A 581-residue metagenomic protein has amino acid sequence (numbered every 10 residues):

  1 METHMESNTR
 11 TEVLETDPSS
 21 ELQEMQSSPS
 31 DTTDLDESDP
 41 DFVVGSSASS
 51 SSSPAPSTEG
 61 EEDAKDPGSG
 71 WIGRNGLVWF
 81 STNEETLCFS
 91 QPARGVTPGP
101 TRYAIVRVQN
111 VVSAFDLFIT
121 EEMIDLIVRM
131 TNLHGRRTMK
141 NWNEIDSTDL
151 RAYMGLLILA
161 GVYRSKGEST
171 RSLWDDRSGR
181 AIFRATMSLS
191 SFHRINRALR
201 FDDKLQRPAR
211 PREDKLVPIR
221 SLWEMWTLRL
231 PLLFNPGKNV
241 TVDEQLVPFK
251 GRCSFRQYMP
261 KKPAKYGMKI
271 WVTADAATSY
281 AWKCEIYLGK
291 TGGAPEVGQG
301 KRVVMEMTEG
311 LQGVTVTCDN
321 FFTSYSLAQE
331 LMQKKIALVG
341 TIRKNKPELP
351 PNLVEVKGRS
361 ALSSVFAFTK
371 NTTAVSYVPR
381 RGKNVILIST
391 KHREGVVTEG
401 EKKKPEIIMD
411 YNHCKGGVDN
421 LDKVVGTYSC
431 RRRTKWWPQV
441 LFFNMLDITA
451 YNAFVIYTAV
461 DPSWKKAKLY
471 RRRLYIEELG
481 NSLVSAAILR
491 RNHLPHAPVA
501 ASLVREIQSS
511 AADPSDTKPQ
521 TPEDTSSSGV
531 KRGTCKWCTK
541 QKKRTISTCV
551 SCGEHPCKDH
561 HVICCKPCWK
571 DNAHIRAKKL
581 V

Functional and structural regions predicted by a protein language model:
E2, R10-E15, E21-L22: Extended, intrinsically disordered, low-complexity regulatory segments of metazoan chromatin-modifying
E2-E6, M25-T32, E37-V581: Acidic, contiguous segments within the catalytic cores of piggyBac-derived transposases
